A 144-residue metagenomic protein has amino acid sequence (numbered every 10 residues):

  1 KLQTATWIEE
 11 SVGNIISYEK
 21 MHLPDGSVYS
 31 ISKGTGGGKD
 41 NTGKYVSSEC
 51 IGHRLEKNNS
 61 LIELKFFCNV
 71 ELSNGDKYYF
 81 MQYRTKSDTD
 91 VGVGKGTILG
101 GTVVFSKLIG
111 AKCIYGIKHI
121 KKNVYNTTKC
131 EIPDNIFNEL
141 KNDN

Functional and structural regions predicted by a protein language model:
K1-N144: Beta-strand-enriched cores of mature, soluble protein domains
